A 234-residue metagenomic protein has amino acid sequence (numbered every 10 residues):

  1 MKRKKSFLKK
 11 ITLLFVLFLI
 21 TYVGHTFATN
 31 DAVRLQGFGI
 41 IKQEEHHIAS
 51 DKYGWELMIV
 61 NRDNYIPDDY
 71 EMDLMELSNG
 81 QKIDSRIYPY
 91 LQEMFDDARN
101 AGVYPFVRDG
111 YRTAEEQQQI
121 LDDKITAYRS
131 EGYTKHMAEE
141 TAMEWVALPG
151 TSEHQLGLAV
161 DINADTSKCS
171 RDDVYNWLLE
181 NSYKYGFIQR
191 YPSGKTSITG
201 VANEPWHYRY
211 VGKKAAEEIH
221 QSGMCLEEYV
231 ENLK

Functional and structural regions predicted by a protein language model:
K2-L13, L17-K234: Extracytoplasmic cell-surface/polysaccharide-interacting catalytic and binding patches
